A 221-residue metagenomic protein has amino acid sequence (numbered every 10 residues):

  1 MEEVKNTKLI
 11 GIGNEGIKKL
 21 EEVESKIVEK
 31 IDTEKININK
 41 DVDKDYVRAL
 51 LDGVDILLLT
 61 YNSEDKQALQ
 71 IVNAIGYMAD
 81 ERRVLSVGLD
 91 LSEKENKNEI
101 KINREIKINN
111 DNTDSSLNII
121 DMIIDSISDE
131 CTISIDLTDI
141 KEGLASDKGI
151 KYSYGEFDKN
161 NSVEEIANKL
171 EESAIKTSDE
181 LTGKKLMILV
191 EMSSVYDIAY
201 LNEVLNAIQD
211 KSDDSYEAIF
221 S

Functional and structural regions predicted by a protein language model:
M1-S221: Tubulin/FtsZ superfamily GTPase core signature
